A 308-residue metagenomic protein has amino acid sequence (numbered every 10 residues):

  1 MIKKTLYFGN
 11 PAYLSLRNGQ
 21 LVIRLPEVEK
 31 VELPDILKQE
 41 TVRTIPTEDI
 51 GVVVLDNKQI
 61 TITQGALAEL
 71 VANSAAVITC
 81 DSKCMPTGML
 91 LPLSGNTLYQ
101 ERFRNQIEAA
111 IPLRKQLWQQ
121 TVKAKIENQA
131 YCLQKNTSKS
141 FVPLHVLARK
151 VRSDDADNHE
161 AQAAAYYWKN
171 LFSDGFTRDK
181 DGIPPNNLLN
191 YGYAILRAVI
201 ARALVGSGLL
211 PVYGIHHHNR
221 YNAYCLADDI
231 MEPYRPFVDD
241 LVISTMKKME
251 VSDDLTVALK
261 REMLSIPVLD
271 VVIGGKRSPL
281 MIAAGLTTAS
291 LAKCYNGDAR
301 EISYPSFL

Functional and structural regions predicted by a protein language model:
M1-T5, P11-A12, G19-E27, A72 (+1 more regions): Active-site helix-to-loop segments that bind/position phosphate- or nucleotide-bearing substrates and donors across
F8, S15-L16, I45-D49: Flexible, charged surface loops at secondary-structure boundaries
V31-K38, R43-L98: Glycine/small-residue-rich interface belts in oligomeric ring/scaffold proteins and their assembly partners
